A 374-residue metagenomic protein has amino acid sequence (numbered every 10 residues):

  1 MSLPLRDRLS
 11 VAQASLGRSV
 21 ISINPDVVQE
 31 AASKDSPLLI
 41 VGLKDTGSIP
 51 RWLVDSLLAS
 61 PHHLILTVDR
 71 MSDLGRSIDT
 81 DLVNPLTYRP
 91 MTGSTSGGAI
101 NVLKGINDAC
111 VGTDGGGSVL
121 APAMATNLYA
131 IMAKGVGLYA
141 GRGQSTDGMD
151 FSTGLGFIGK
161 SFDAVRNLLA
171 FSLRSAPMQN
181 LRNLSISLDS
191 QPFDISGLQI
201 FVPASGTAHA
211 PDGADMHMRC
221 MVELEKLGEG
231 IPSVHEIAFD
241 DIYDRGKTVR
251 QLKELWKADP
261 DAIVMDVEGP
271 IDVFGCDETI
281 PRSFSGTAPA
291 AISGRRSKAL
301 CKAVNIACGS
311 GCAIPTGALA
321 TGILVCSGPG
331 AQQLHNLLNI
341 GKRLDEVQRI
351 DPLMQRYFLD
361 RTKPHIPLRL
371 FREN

Functional and structural regions predicted by a protein language model:
S2-I23, R245-K257: N-terminal-biased segments
S2-S15, G117-P211, G230, G311-N374: Structural helix-boundary/capping segments
S10-A14, I21, D26-T153, D277-T287 (+1 more regions): Short glycine/serine-rich loop/turn segments
Q29-P50, S56-L57, F171-A258: Gly/Ser-rich, acidic/histidine-flanked active-site/gating loops
S48, W52, G93-S96, T113 (+8 more regions): Conserved active-site and cofactor/substrate-binding residues in soluble primary-metabolism enzymes
I49, V54-D55, E225-A307, A318-N374: Serine-dependent amide/ester hydrolase catalytic core
D108-T113, A262-D266, G311-A313: Paired acidic/hydrophobic, glycine-rich loop segments that form the ligand-binding mouth/hinge of periplasmic-binding
G115, S205, D266-G269: Short, well-ordered beta-to-alpha junction loops that form the rim of enzyme active sites and present histidine/acidic
